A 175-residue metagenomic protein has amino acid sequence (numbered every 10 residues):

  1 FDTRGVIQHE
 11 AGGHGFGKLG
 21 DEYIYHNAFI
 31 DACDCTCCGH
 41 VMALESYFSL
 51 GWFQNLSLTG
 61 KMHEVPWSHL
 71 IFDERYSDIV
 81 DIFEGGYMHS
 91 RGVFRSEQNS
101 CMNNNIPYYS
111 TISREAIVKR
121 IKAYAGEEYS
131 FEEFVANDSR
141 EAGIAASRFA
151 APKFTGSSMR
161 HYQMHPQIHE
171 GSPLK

Functional and structural regions predicted by a protein language model:
F1-A11: Short pre-active-site segment immediately N-terminal to the catalytic Zn-binding motif
A11-G12, Y76: C-terminal accessory segments of proteins
G12-D21: Active-site-flanking alpha-helical
G20-K175: Replace "(M1/M4/M9/M12/WLM)" with "(e.g., M1/M4/M8/M9/M12/M26/WLM)" and add "not limited to" to clarify scope
